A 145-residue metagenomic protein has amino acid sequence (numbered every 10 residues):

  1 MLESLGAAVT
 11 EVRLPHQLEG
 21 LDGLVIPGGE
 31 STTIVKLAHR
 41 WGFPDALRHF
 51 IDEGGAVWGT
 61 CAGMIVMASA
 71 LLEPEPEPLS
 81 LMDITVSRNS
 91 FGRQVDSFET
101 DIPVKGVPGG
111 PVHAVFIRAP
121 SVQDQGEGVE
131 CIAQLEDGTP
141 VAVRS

Functional and structural regions predicted by a protein language model:
M1-R40, P44-F50: N-terminal beta1-alpha1 cap of cysteine-dependent amidohydrolase-like domains
A7-T10, D52, F91, V122: Generic secondary-structure signature for well-ordered alpha-helical cores
V9, G23, G55-A56, M64 (+3 more regions): Structural motif
E19, E77, G110: Structured loop/turn residues at beta-strand edges in well-structured enzyme cores
E19-L21, A68, G106: Short secondary-structure boundary/hinge segments and terminal tails
E30-P103: Cysteine-nucleophile active-site neighborhood
R88-S145: Amide-donor transfer/coupling interface in amidating biosynthetic enzymes
